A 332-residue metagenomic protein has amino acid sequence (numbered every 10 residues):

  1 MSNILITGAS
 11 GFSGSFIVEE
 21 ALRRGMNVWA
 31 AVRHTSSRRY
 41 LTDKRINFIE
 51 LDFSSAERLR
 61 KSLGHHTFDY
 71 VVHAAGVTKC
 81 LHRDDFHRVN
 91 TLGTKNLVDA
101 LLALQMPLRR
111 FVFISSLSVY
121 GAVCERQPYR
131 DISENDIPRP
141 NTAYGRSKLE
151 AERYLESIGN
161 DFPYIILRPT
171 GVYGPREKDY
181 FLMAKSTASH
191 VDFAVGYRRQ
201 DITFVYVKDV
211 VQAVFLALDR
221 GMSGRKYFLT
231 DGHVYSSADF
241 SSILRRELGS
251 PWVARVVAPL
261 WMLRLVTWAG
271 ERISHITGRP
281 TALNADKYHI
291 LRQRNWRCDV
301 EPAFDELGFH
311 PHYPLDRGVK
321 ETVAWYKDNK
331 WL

Functional and structural regions predicted by a protein language model:
I4-R24: N-terminal Rossmann NAD(P)H-binding glycine-rich loop of SDR-like oxidoreductase domains
N47-L92, G121-A122: NAD(P)H-binding glycine-rich loop region in Rossmannoid oxidoreductase-like domains and their noncatalytic homologs
R88, C124-G171, D192-G196: Catalytic helix-loop patch of NAD(P)-dependent Rossmann-fold dehydrogenases
K95-A143: Conserved Rossmann-fold NAD(P)-dependent oxidoreductase catalytic core, especially the SDR/UDP-sugar
R146, E150, E177-L182, V195-L218 (+2 more regions): Substrate-positioning beta->alpha
V207, S242, V266-H310: Conserved C-terminal active-site "lid" loop/helix of NAD(P)H-dependent oxidoreductases that clamps the redox cofactor
A217-L283, D316, K320-V323: Mid/C-terminal beta-alpha module of Rossmann-like enzyme folds, strongest in SDR-family dehydrogenases/epimerases
C298-E306, H310, P314-L332: Amphipathic terminal alpha-helices
